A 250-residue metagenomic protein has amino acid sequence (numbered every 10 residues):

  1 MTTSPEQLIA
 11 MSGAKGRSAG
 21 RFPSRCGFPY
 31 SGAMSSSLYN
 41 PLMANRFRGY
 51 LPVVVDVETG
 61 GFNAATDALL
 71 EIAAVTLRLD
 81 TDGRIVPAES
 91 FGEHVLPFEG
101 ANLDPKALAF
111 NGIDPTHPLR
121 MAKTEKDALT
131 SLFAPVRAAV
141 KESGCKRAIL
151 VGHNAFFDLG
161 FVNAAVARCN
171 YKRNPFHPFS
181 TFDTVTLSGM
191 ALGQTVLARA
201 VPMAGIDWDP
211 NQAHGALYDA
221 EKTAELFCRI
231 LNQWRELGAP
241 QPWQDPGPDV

Functional and structural regions predicted by a protein language model:
T2-Q7, G16-S18: Short, intrinsically disordered low-complexity segments enriched in Ser/Thr with adjacent Pro
S35-H153, A204: Conserved non-catalytic scaffold segment of RNase H-like nuclease domains
F62-A64, G189, E225: Conserved protein kinase catalytic core
V95-N111, P115-P118, T184-E221: Active-site-proximal helix-loop-helix substrate-binding element of RNase H-like nuclease domains
I149-F156, G160-F161, A165-V166, V196-V250: Acidic, Mg2+-coordinating catalytic module of metal-dependent nucleases/exonucleases that use a two-metal-ion mechanism
V166-R168, P175-M190: Histidine/lysine/aspartate-rich catalytic loop segments that bind and position anionic ligands
